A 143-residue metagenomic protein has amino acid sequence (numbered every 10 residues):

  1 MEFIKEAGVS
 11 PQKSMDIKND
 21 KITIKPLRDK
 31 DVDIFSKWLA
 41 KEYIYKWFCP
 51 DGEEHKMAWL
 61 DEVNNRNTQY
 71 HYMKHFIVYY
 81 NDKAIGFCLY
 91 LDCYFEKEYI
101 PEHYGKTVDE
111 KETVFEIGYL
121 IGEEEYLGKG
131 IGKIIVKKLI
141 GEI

Functional and structural regions predicted by a protein language model:
M1-N19: Short acidic N-proximal helix/loop "leader" segments that mark the beginning of a domain or an inter-domain linker
I22-K37: A short beta-loop-alpha structural element at the N-terminal edge of CoA-dependent acyl/N-acetyltransferase catalytic
L39-E42, Y119-E123: Short, histidine-centered active-site or binding-site loop motifs used for metal coordination, general acid-base
Y43-N64: Conserved GNAT-fold acetyl-CoA-binding loop/helix
N64-I77, G86, E96-E98: A short helix-loop-beta-strand connector motif used in the catalytic cores of GNAT acetyltransferases and, in some
I77, K83-D92, E116: Conserved beta-strand in the GNAT
D92-Y119, L127: Conserved acyl-donor/pantetheine-binding loop and adjacent beta-alpha core of acyl/acetyltransferases and related
G128-E142: Conserved acetyl-CoA-binding loop-helix of GNAT-fold acetyltransferases
